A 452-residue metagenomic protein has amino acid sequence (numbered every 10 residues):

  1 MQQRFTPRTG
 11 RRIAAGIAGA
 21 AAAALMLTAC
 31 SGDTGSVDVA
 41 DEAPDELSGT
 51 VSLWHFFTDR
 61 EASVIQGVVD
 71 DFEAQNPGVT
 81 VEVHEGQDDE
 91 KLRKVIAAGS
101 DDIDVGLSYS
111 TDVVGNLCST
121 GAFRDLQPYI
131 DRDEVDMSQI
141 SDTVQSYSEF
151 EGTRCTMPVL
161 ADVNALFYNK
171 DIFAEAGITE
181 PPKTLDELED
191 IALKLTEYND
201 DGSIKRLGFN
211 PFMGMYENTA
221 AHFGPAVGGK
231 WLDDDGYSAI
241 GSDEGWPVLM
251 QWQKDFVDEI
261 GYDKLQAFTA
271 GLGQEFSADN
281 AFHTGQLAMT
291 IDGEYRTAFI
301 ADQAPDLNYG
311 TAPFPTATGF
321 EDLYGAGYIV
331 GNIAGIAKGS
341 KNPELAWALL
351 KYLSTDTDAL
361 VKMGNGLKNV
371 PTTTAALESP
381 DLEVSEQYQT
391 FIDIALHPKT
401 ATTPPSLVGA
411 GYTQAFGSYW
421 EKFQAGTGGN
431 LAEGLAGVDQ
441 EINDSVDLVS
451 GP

Functional and structural regions predicted by a protein language model:
Q2-G115, E134-M137, L272, T318-F320 (+4 more regions): Conserved N-terminal structural module of periplasmic/extracytoplasmic solute-binding proteins
Q3, A174-E175, L396-P452: Conserved C-terminal helix/tail region of periplasmic/extracytoplasmic solute-binding proteins
E85-K94, D112, L185-D190, Q266-H283: Short helix-initiation/N-cap motifs at beta->coil->alpha
Y109-V163, K205, G224: Hinge/lid segment of periplasmic solute-binding proteins
E151-V159, N164, E189-I240, G245: Extracytoplasmic/periplasmic solute-binding protein
A176, D258-E259, D263, A301-K368: Extracytoplasmic/periplasmic substrate-recognition and gating elements
A192-L193, Y237-A270: Glycine-centered hinge/linker elements that transmit conformational signals in sensory and ligand-binding systems
G364-G411: Long, aromatic- and glycine/proline-rich binding clefts that accommodate carbohydrate-like moieties
